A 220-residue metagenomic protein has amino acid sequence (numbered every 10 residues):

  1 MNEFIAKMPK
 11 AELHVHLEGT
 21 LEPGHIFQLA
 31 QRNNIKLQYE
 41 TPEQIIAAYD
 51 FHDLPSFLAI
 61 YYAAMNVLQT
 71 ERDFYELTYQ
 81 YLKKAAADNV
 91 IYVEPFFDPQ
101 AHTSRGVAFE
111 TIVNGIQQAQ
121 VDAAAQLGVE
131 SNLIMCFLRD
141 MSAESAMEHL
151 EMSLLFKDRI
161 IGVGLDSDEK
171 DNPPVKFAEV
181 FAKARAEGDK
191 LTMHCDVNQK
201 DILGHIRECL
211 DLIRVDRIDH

Functional and structural regions predicted by a protein language model:
M1-L191, V197-H205, L210-L212, R217: Metal-cofactor-binding active-site regions of metalloenzymes
